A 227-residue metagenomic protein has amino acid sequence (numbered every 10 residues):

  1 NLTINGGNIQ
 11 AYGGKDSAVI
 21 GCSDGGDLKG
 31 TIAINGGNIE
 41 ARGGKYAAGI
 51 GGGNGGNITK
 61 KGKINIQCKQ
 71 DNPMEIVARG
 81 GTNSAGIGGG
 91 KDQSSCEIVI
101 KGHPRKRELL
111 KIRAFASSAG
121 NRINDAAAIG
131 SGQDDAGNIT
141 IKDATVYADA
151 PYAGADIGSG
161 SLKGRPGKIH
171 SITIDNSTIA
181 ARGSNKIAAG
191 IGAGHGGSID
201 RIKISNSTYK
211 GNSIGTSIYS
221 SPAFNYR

Functional and structural regions predicted by a protein language model:
N1-G13, I20-G43, G52-G80, I87-A150 (+3 more regions): Surface-exposed loop/turn motifs in large extracellular/passenger domains
